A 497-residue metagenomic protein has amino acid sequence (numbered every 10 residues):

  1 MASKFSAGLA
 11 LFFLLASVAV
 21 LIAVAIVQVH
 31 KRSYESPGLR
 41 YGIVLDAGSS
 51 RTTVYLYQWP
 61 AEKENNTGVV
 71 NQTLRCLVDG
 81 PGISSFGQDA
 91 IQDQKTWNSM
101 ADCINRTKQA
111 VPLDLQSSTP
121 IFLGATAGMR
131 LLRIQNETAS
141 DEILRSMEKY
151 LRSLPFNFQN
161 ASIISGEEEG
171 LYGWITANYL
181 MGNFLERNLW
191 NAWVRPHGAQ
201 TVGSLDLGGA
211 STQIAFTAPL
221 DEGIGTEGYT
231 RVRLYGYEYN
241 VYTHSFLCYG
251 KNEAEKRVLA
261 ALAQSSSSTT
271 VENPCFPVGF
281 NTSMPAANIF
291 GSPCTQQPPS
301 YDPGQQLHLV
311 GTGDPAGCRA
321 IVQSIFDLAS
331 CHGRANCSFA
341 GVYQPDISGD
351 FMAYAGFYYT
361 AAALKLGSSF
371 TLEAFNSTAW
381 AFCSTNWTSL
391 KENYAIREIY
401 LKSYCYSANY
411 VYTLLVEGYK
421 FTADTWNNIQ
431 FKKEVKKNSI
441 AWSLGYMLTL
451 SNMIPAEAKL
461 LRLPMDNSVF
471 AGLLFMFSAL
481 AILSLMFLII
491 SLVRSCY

Functional and structural regions predicted by a protein language model:
M1-F13, L39, I490-Y497: Helix-loop boundary elements of multi-pass alpha-helical membrane proteins
M1-L9, V29-S36, A458-F477: Extracellular juxtamembrane-to-transmembrane boundary of type I single-pass membrane glycoproteins
F13-V20, A47, S478-I482: Hydrophobic alpha-helical cores of multi-pass transmembrane domains in eukaryotic membrane proteins
V18-K31, T52, L56, I482-S491: Membrane-embedded alpha-helices of multi-pass membrane proteins, especially ion channels and transporters
V27-P37, N188-H197: A short acidic-Thr-Gly-centered motif at the start of a beta-strand
R40-E64: Short extracytoplasmic
G42, L56, G80-D114, F122 (+2 more regions): Helical "lid/coupling" subdomains associated with nucleotide-phosphate turnover
K63-Q72: Beta-propeller domains
